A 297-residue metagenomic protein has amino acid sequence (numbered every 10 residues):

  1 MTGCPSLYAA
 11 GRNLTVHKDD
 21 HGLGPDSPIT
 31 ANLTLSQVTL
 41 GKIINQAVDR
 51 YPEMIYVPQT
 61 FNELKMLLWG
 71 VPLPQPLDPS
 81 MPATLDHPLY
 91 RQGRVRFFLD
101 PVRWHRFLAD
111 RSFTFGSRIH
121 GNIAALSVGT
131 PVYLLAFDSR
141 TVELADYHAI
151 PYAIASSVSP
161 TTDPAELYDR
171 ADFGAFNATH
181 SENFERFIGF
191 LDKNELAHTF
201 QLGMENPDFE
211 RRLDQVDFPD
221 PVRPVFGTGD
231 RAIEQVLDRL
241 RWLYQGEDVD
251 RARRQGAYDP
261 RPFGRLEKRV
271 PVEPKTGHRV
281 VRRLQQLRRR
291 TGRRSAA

Functional and structural regions predicted by a protein language model:
M1-A297: Active-site anion-handling motifs in enzyme catalytic cores
